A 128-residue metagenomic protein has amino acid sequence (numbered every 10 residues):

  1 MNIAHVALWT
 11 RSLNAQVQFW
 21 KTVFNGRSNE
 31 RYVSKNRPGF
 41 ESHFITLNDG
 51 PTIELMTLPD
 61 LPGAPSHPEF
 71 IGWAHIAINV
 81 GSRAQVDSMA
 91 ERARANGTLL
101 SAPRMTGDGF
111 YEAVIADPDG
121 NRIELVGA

Functional and structural regions predicted by a protein language model:
M1-N2, A128: Absolute protein N-terminus
N2-S12, H43-T46, S66-E91, E112-A116: Vicinal oxygen chelate
W9-T52: Core segments of cupin and vicinal oxygen chelate
Q16, W20, V86, A93: Hydrophobic pocket/interface hotspot
N29-R31, D60-P65: A short, acidic/glycine-rich surface segment
F44-T46, A90-A128: Vicinal oxygen chelate
E54-M56: Conserved, structured core segments of small domains
